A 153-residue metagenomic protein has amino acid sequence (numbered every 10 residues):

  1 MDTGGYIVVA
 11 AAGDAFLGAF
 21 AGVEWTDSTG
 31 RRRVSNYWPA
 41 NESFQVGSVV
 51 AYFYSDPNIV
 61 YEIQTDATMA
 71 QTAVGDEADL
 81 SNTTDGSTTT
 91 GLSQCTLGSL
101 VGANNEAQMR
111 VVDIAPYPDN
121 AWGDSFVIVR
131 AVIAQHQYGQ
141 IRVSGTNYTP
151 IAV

Functional and structural regions predicted by a protein language model:
M1-V153: Surface-exposed, low-hydrophobicity beta-strand/loop segments enriched in small/polar/acidic residues
